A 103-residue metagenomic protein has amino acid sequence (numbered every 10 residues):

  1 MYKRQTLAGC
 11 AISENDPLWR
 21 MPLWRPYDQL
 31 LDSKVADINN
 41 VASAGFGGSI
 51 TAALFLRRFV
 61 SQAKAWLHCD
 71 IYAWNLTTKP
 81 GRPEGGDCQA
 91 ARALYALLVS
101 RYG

Functional and structural regions predicted by a protein language model:
K3-G103: A generic structural signal for tightly packed, nonpolar segments enriched in small/aliphatic residues
